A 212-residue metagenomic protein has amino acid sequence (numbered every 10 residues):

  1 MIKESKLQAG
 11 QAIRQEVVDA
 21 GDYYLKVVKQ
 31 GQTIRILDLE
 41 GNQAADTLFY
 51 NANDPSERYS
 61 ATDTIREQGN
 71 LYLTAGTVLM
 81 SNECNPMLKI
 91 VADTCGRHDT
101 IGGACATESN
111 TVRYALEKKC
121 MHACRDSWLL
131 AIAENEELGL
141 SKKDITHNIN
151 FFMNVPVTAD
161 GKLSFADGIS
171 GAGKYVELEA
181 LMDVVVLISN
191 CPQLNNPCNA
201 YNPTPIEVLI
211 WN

Functional and structural regions predicted by a protein language model:
M1-N212: Acidic, Ser/Thr/Pro
